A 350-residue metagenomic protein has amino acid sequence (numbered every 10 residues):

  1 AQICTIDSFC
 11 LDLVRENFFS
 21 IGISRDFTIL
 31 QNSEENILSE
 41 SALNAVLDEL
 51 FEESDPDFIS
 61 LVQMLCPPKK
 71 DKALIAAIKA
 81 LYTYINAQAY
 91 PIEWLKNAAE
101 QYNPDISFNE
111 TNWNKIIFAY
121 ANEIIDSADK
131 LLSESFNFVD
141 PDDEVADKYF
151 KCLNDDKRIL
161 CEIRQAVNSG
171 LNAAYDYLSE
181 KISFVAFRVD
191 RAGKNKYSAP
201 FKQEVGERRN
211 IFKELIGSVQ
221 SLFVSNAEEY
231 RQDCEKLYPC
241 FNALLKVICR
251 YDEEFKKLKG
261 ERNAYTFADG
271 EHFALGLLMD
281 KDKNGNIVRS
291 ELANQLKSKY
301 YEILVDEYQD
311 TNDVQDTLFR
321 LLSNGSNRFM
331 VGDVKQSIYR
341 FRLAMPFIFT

Functional and structural regions predicted by a protein language model:
A1-Q2, S20-Y90, N210: ATP-hydrolysis module of ASCE/P-loop NTPase motor domains, specifically the Walker B Asp-Glu catalytic pair
Q2-I6, L11, F27-N36, E40 (+4 more regions): Conserved helicase NTPase motor core
D12-F19: Feature marking long nucleic-acid-engaging regions of large polymerase/nuclease enzymes
N17, D55, C66-K70, P91 (+6 more regions): Alpha-helix initiation/capping motif
F19-T28, N32, L47, I92 (+4 more regions): Generic alpha-helical propensity signal that fires on short helical segments and nearby coil/disordered stretches
F27-E35, S60-P67, K79-T83, L95 (+11 more regions): Short, surface-exposed, charged/polar-biased interaction segments
A42, V46-L50, L61-L65, L81-Y84 (+8 more regions): Residues that form generic nucleotide/phosphate-binding pockets
I75-Y265: Conserved ATP-driven helicase/translocase motor core recognized via long, highly charged RecA-like/P-loop NTPase domain
